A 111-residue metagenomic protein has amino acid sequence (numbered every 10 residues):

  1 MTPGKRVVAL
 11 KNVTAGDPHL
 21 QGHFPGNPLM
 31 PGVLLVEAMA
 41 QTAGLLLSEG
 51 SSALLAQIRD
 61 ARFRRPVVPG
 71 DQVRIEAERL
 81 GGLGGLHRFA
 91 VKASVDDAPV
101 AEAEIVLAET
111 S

Functional and structural regions predicted by a protein language model:
M1-M30: Catalytic strand-loop segment that frames the active site of acyl-thioester-processing enzymes
T2-R6, V67-P69, E78-S111: HotDog/MaoC-like acyl-thioester-processing domains
K11, E76-R79: Short, hydrophobic/aromatic-enriched beta-strand segments in well-ordered soluble domains
V13, F24, F63, L107-E109: Hydrophobic residues in beta-strands and at strand termini
H23, N27-L29, V36-Q41, L45-S48: Helix-adjacent hinge/juxtasegments
A40-E76: Hydrophobic beta-strand-centered segment that forms part of the acyl-chain substrate-binding groove
